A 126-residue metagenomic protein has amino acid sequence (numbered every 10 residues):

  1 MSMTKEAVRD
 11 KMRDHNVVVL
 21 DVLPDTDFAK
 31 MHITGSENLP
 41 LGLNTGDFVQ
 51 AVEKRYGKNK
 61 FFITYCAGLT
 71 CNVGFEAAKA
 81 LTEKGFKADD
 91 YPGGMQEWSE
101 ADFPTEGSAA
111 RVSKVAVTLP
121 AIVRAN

Functional and structural regions predicted by a protein language model:
M1-E6, T26-I63, G68-N126: Rhodanese-like catalytic fold shared by cysteine-dependent sulfurtransferases and DSP/PTP-type phosphatases
E6-H15: A short acidic-Thr-Gly-centered motif at the start of a beta-strand
V19-D21: Structural scaffold elements adjacent to functional motifs in cytosolic proteins
